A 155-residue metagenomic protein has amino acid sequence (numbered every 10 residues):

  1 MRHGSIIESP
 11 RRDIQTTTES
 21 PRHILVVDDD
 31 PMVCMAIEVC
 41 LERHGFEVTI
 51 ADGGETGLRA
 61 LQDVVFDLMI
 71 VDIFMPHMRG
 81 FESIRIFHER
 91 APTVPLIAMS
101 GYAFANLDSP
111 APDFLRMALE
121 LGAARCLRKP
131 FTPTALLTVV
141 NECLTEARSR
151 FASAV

Functional and structural regions predicted by a protein language model:
M1-H23, T134-V155: Non-catalytic signal-transmission and effector/linker regions of two-component phosphorelay proteins
M35-R43: Charged docking surfaces used in two-component/phosphorelay signaling
I50-R59, G80: Helix N-cap/capping motif at the beta->alpha junctions
R59, F81-V94, D113: Short amphipathic alpha-helix used as the core "switch/output" element in two-component signaling
V64-I70: Active-site beta3 strand of CheY-like receiver
D72, S100: Active-site residues of response regulator receiver
M75: Receiver (REC) domain active-site loop signature in two-component systems and cognate sites in sensor histidine kinases
E82, A103-R125, T138: Alpha4 helix (beta4-alpha4-beta5 surface) of REC/receiver domains from two-component response regulators
